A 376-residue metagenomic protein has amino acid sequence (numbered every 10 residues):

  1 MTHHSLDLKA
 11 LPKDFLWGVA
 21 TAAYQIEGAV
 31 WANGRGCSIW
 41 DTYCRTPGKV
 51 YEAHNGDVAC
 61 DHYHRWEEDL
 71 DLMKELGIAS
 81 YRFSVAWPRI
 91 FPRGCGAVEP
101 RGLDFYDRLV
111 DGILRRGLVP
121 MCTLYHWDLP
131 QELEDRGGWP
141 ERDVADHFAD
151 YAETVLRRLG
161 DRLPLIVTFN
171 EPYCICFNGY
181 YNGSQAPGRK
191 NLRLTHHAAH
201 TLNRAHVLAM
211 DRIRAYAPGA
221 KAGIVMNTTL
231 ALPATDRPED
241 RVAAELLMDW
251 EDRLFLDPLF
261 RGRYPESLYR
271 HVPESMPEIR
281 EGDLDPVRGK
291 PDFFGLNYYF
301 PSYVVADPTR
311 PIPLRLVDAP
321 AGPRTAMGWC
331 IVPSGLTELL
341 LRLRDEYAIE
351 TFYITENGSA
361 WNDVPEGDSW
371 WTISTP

Functional and structural regions predicted by a protein language model:
T2-V50, K74, R93-C95, L103-P376: Active-site region of glycoside hydrolase catalytic domains
D14-L16, Y63, S80: A common structural microfeature
Y51-R65, W139-R142: Active-site mouth loops of central-metabolism enzymes
D61-E68, L76, V85, R101-R108 (+1 more regions): Generic alpha-helix structural propensity
R65-A86, G289, F293, E346: Catalytic domains of carbohydrate-active enzymes, especially glycoside hydrolases
V85-V98: Glycine-rich, proline-tolerant flexible connector loops at the mouths of alpha/beta enzymes
